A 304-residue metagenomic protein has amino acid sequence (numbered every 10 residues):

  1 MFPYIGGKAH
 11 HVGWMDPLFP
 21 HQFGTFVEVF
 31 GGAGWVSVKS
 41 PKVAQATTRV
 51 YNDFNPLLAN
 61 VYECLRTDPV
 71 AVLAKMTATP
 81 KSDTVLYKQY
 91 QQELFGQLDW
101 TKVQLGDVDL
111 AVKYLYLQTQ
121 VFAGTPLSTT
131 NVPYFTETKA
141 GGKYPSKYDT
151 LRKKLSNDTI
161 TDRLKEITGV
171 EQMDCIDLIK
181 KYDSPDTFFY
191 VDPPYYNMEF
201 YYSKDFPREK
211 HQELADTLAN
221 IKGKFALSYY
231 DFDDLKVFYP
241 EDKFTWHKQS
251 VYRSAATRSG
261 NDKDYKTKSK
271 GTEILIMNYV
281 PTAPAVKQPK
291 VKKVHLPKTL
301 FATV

Functional and structural regions predicted by a protein language model:
M1-G31, W35-S37, A44: S-adenosyl-L-methionine
M1-H11, H21, P69-Y190, P194-E199: SAM-dependent nucleic-acid methyltransferase catalytic core
G24, R49, F188: Hydrophobic "anchor" residues on beta-strands that sit immediately upstream of conserved functional sites
E28, Y51, L227: Conserved SAM-binding loop
K42-T48: Conserved S-adenosyl-L-methionine
N55: Conserved SAM/SAH-binding beta-strand->alpha-helix loop
A59: Short alpha-helix immediately C-terminal to the canonical SAM-binding loop
P207-V304: Long, positively charged, glycine-interspersed low-complexity recognition regions
